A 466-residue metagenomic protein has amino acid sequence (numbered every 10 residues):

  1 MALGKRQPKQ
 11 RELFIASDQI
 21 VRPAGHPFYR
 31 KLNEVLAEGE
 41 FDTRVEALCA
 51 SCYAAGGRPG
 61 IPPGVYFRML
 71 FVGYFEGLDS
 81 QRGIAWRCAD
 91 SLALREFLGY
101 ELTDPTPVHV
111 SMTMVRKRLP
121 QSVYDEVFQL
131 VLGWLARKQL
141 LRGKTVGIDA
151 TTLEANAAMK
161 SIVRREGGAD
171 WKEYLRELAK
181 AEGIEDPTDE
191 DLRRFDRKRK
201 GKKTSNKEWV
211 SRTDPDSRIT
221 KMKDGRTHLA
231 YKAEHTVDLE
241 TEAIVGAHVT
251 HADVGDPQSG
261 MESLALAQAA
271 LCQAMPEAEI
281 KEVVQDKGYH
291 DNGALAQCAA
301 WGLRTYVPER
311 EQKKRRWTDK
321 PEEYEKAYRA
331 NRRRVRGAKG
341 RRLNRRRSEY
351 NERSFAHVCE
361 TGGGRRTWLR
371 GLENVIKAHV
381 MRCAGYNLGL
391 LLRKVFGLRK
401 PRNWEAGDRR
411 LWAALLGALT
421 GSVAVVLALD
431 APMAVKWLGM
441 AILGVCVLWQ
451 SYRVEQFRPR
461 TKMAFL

Functional and structural regions predicted by a protein language model:
M1-P23, G167, L178, W404: Short, flexible loop/hinge motifs at secondary-structure junctions
K9-Q10, R44, G57, L98 (+2 more regions): Glycine-rich, flexible loop/turn motifs
R22-F71, E76: Basic, short loop/linker segments at the boundary and entry of helix-turn-helix/winged-helix-like folds
A50, F71-Y74, A93, K117 (+1 more regions): A broad detector of the eukaryotic-type serine/threonine protein kinase catalytic domain
S51, D90-L94, L153: A short structural micro-motif
G56-P63, L70-L92, L98-E101: Short, Lys/Arg-enriched phosphate-binding patches
D79-A89, Y100-L466: Anion-binding and metal-coordination hotspots
